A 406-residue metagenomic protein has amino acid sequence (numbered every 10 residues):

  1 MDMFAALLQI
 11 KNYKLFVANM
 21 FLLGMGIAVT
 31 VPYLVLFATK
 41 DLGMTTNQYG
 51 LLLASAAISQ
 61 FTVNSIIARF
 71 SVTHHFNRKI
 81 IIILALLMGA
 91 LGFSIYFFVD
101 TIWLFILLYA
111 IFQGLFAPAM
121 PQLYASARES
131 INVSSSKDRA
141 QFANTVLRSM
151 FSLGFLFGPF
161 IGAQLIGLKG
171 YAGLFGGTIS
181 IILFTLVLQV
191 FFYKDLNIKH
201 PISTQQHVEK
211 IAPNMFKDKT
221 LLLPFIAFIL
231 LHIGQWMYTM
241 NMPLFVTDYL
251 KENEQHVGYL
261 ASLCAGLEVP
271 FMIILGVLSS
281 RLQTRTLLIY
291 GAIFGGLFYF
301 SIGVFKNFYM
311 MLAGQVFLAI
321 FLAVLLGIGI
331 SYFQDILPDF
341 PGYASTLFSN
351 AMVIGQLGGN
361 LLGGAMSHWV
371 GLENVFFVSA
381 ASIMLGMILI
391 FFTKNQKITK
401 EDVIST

Functional and structural regions predicted by a protein language model:
M1-I10, K194-F225, T406: Juxtamembrane intracellular "pre-TM" segments in multi-pass secondary transporters
M3-A57, L223, H232-Y249: Helix-loop boundary and gating motifs at the non-cytosolic
F21, W103-M120, I229, M310-V324: Hydrophobic core of transmembrane alpha-helices in multi-pass small-molecule transporters, especially MFS/SLC-type
V63-F76, I166, F271-Q283, S367: Helix-to-loop junctions at the C-terminal end of transmembrane segments in multipass secondary transporters
I80-S94, I179, T286-S301, A380: Structural signature of the two symmetry-related core transmembrane helices
P118-S134, V324-L337: Intracellular juxtamembrane helix-capping segments at the cytosolic ends of symmetry-related transmembrane helices
G173-F191, V375-F392: Symmetry-related core transmembrane helices of the 12-TM Major Facilitator Superfamily/SLC fold
F271, R285-G329: C-terminal transmembrane helical hairpin of 12-TM major facilitator-type secondary transporters
